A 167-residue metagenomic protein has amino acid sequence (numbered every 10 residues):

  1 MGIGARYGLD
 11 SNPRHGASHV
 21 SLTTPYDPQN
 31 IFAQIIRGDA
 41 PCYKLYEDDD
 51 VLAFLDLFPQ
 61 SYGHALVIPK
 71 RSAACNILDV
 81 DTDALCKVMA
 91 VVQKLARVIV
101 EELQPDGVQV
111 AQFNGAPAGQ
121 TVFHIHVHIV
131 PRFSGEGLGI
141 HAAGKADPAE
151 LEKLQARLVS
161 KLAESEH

Functional and structural regions predicted by a protein language model:
G2-H167: HIT superfamily nucleotide-processing domains
